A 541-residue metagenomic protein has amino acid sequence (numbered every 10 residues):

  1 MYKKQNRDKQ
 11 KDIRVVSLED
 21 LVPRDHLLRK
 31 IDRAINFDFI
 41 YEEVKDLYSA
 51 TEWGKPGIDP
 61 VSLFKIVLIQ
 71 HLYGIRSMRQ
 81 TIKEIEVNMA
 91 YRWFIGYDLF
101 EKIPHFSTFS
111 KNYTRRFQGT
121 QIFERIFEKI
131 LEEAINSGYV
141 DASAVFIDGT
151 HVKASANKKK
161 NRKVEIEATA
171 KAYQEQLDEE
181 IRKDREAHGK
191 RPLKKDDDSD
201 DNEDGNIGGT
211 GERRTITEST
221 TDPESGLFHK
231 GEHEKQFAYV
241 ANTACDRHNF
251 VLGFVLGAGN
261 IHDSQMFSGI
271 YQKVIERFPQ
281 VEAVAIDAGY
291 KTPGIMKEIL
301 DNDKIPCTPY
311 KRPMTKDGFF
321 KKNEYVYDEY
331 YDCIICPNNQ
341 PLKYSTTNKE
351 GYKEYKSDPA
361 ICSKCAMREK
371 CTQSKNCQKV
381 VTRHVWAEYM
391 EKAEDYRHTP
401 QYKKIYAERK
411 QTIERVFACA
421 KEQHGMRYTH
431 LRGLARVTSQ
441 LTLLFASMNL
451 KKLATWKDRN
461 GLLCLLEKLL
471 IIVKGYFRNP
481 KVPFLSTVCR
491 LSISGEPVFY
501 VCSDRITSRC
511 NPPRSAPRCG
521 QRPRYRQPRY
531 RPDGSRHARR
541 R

Functional and structural regions predicted by a protein language model:
M1-S17, C307: Short, flexible loop/hinge motifs at secondary-structure junctions
K11, R24, F37, D59 (+2 more regions): Generic alpha-helical segment signature
I13-P23, K30-I31: Extended low-complexity intrinsically disordered regions
L18, L441, P517-C519: Short N-terminal alpha-helical targeting/association segments
R24-L68, Y73-G74: Basic, short loop/linker segments at the boundary and entry of helix-turn-helix/winged-helix-like folds
V67, G74-V87, Y97-I506, N511: Anion-binding and metal-coordination hotspots
Y91-I95: Short amphipathic alpha-helical interface patches used for protein-protein assembly/oligomerization
R505-P523, Q527, R531-R541: N-terminal, intrinsically disordered charge-dense segments
